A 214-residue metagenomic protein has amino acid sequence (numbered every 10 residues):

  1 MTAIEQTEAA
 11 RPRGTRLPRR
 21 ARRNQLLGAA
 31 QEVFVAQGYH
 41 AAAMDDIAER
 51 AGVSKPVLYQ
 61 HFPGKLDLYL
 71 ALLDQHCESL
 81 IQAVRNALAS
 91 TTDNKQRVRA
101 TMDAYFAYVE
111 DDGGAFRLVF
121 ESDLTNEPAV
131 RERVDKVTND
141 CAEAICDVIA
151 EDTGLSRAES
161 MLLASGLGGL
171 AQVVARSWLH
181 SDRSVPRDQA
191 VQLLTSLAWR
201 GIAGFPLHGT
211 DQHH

Functional and structural regions predicted by a protein language model:
M1-A21, P206-H214: N-terminal intrinsically disordered/low-complexity leader segments
Q25, A29, V33-D67, A71: Helix-turn-helix
A29-A36, S79, A83-S90, L170-S181: Solvent-exposed, amphipathic alpha-helical segments
A36-H40, T91, D112: Short coil/turn segments at alpha/beta junctions that flank glycine-rich nucleotide-binding fingerprints
D67-H76, V134: Alpha-helical DNA-contacting segments of helix-turn-helix folds
A71, R85-D111, L163-L167, V191: Hydrophobic alpha-helical connector segments
E78-I81, P128-T153, M161-G166, V173 (+1 more regions): Amphipathic alpha-helical packing segments from all-alpha helical-bundle domains
Y108-A129, C146, V173-H180: Amphipathic alpha-helical segments used for helix-helix packing
